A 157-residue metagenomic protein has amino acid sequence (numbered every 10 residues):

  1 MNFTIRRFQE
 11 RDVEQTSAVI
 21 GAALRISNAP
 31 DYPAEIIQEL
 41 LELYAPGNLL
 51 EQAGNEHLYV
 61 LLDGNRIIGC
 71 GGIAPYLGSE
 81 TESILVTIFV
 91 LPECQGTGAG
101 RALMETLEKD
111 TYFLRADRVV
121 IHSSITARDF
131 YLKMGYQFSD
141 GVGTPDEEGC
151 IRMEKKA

Functional and structural regions predicted by a protein language model:
M1-E14, A157: Conserved N-terminal entry element of GNAT/NAT acetyltransferase domains
R7-R11, G21-P92, M104-T106, D110 (+1 more regions): Acetyl-CoA-dependent GNAT
L40, V86-F89, Q95, H122 (+1 more regions): Acidic/histidine-enriched, beta-strand-rich ligand/metal-binding domains
I67, S124-I125: Alpha-helix N-cap/helix-start capping motif
T97, R101, E105: Residues forming the Rossmann-fold NAD(P)(H) cofactor-binding site
L103, A127-F130: Conserved short alpha-helix immediately C-terminal to the canonical SAM/SAH-binding motif I of Rossmann-like
T111-S123: Conserved GNAT acetyl-CoA-binding A-motif
V120-H122, L132, Q137-M153: Conserved catalytic-core motifs of GNAT/GCN5-like acyltransferases
